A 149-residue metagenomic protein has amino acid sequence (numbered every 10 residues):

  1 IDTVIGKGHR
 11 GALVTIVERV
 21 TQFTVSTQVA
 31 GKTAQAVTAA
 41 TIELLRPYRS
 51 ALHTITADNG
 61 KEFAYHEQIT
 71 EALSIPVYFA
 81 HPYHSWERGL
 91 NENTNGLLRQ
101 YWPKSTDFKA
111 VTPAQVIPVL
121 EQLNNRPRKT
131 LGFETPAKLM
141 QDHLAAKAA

Functional and structural regions predicted by a protein language model:
I1-F23: An active-site-proximal beta-strand-loop segment
I5-H9, S26-R49: Active-site beta-loop-alpha junctions of metal-dependent nucleic acid enzymes, especially the RNase H-like/DDE
Q22-T27, F79, K104: Short small-residue beta-strand/loop micro-motif enriched in glycine and branched aliphatics
S26, H53-D58: Short catalytic-loop micro-motif centered on adjacent basic/acidic residues
A57-N59, F63-L73, F79-Q100, K109-E121: RNase H-like two-metal-ion nuclease catalytic core shared by retroviral integrases and related mobile-element nucleases
K104-A149: C-terminal domain-tail junction helix/linker
